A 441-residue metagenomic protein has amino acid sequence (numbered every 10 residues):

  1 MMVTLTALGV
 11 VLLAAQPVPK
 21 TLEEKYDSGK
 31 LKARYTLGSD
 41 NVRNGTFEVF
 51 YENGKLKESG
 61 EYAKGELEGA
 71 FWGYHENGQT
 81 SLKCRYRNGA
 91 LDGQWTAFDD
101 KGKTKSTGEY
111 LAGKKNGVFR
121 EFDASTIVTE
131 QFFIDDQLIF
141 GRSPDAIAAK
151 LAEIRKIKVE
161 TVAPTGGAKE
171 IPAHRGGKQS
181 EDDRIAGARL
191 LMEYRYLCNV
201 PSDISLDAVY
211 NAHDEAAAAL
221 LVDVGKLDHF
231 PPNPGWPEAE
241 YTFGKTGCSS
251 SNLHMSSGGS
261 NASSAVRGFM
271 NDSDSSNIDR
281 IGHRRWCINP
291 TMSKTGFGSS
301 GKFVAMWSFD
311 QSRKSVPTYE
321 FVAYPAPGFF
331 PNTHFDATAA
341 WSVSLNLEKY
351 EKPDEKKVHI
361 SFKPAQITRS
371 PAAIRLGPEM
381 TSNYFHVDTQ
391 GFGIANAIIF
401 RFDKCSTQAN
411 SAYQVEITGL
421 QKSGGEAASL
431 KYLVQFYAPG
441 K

Functional and structural regions predicted by a protein language model:
M1, F71, W95, F119 (+2 more regions): A generic membrane alpha-helix/interface feature
M2, D27, Y51, H75 (+4 more regions): General secondary-structure edge motif
M2-V11: Bacterial N-terminal signal peptides
V11-D145: Glycine/tyrosine- and acidic-biased, solvent-exposed loop/turn segments at the edges of beta-strands
R142-K441: Functional surface patches built around histidine and acidic residues
